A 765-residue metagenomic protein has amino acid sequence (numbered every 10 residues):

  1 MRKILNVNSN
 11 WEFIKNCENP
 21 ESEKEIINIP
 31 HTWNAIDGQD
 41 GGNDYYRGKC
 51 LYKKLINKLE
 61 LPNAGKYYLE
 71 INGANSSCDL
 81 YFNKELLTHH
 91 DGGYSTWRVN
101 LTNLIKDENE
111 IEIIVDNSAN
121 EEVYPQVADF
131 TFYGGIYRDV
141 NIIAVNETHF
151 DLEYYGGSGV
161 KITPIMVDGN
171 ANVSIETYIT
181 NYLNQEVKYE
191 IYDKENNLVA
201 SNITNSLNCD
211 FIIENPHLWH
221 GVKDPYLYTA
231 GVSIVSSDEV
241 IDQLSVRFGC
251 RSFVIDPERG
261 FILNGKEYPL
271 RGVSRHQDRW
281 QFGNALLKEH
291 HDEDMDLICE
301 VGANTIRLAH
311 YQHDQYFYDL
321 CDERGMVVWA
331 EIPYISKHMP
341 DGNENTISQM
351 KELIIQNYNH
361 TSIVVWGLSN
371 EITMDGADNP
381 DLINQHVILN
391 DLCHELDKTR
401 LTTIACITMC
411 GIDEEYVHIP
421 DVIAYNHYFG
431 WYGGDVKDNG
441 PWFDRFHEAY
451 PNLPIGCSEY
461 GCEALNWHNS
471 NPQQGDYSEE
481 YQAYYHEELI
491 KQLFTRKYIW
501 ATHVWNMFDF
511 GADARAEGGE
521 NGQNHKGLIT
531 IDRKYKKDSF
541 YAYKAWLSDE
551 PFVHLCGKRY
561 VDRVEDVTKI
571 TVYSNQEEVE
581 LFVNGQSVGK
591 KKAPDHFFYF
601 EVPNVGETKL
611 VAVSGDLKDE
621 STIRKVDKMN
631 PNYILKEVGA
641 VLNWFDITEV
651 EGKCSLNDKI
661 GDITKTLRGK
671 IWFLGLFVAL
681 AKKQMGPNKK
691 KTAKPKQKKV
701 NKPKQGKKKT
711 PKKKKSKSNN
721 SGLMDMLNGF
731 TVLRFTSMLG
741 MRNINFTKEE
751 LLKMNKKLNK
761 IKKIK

Functional and structural regions predicted by a protein language model:
M1-I4, N109, F130, Y182 (+5 more regions): Generic detection of long, well-ordered alpha-helical segments
M1-L308, L320, G325-V328, Q349-E352 (+6 more regions): Secreted/periplasmic carbohydrate-active enzymes, especially glycoside hydrolases
S76-S77, Y81-E147, N466-S548, L676 (+1 more regions): Long, contiguous interaction/targeting segments characteristic of exported/extracellular or secretory-pathway proteins
S174-E176, M295-I298, T305-Y535, S539-W546 (+1 more regions): Substrate-binding/catalytic cleft of secreted carbohydrate-active enzymes, primarily glycoside hydrolases
L453, W500, E550, D562 (+3 more regions): Short secondary-structure junctions and interdomain/linker hinges
F540, A545-L547, V583-N584, K609-F645 (+1 more regions): In a subset of proteins, long, contiguous C-terminal domains/tails are tracked
W644-K763: Compact, charge-rich alpha-helical regulatory domains located at protein termini
